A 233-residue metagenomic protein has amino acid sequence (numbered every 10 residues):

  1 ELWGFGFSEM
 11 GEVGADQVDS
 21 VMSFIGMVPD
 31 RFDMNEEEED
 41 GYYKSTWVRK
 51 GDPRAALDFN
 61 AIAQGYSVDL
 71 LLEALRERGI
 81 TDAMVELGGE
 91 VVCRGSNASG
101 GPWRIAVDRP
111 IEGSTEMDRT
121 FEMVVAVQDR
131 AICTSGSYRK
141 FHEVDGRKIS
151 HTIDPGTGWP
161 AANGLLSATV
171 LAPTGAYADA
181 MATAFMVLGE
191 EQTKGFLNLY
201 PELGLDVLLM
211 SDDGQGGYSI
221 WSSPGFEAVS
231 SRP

Functional and structural regions predicted by a protein language model:
E1-P233: Mature catalytic core of soluble alpha/beta enzymes
